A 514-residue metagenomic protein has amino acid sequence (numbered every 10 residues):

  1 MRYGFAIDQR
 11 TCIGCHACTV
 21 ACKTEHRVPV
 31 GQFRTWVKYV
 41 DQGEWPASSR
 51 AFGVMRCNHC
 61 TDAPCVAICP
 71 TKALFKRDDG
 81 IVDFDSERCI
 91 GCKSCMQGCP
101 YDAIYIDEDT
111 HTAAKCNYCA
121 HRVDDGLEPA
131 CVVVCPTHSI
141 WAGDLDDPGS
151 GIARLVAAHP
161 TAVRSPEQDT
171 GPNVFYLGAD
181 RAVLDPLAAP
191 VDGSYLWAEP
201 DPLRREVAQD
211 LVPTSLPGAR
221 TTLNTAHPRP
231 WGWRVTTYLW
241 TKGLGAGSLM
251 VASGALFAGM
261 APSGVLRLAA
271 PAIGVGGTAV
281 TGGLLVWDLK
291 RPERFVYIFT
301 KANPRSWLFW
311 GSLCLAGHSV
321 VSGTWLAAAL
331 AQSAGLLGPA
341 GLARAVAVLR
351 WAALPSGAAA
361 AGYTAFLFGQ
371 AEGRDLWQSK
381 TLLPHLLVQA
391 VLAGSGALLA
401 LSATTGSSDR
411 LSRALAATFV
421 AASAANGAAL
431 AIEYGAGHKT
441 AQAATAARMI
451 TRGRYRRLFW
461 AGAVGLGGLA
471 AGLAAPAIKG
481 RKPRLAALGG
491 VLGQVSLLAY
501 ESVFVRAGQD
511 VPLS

Functional and structural regions predicted by a protein language model:
M1-V82, E87-I90, M96-G98, D102: Ferredoxin-type iron-sulfur electron-transfer modules and their immediate structural context
D41-R56, E87-R88, M96-A226: Flanking helices and flexible, charged tails adjoining ferredoxin-like Fe-S electron-transfer domains in multi-subunit
R77, I81, G282-L337, F368: Membrane-interface helix-loop-helix modules in multi-pass inner-membrane proteins
A198-A258, A507: N-terminal signal-anchor module of multipass membrane proteins
R220-R234, T300-W307, G338-G341: Cytosolic juxtamembrane amphipathic/interface segments immediately preceding and feeding into a transmembrane helix
G232-W233, Y238-T241, F257-R267, V320-V495 (+1 more regions): Long, contiguous internal "core" modules enriched in hydrophobic/ aromatic residues
S263-G277: Loop-to-helix transition at the N-terminal end of transmembrane alpha-helices
S502-S514: Juxtamembrane boundary at the C-terminal end of a transmembrane helix
